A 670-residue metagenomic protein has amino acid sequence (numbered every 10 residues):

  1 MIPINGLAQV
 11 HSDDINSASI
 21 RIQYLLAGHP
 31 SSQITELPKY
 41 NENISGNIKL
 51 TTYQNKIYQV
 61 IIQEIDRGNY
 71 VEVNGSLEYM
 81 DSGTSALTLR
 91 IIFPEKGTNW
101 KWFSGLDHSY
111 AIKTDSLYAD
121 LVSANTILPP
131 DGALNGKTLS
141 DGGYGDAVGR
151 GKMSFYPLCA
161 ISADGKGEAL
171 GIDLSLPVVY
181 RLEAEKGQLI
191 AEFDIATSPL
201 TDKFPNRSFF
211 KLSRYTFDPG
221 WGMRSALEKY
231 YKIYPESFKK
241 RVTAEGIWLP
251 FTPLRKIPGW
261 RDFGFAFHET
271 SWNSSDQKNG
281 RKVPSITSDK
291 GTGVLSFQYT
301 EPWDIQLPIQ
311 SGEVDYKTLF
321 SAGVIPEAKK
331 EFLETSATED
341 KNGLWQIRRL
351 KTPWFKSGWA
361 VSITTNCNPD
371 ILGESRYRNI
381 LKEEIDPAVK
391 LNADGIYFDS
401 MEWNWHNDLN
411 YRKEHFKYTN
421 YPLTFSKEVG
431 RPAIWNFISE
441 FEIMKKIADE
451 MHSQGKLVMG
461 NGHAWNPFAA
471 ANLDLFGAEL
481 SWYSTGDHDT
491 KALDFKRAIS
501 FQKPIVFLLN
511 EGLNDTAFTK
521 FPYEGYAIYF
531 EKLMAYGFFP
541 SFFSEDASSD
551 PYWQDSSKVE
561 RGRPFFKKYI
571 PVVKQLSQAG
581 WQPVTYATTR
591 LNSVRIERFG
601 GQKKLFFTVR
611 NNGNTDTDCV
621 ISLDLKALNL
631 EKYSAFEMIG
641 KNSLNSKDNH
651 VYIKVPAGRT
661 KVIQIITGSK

Functional and structural regions predicted by a protein language model:
I2-P308, G395, K558-R561, F565-K568: Carbohydrate-recognition beta-sandwich/jelly-roll modules in extracellular/periplasmic carbohydrate-active proteins
S175-L189, K632-V651: Solvent-exposed beta-strand/loop surfaces of large extracellular or lumenal domains
D194, K203-F210, N436-V620, K626-S634 (+1 more regions): Active-site-proximal substrate-binding groove within the catalytic cores of carbohydrate-active enzymes
V242-T335, D340, K445-Y529, M534-A535: Catalytic-core regions of glycoside hydrolase
A244-T252, G264-Q277, G358-L381, T424-E440 (+1 more regions): The substrate-binding groove and active-site-proximal loops of carbohydrate-active enzymes, especially glycoside
L295-L391: Active-site-adjacent "subsite" loops/lids of carbohydrate-active enzymes
R376-A469: Active-site neighborhood of glycoside hydrolase catalytic domains
K647-K670: C-terminal beta-strand-rich structural cap/linker in extracellular carbohydrate-active enzymes
